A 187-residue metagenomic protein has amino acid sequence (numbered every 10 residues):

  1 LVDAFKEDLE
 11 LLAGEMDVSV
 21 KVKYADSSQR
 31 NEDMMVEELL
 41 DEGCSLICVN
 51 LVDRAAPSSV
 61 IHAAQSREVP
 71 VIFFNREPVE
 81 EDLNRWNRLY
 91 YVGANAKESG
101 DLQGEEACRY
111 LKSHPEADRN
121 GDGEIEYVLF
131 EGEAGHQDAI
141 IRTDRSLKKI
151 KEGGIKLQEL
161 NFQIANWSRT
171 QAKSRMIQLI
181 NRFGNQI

Functional and structural regions predicted by a protein language model:
L1-I187: A residue-level marker of the well-folded mature domains of exported/periplasmic proteins
